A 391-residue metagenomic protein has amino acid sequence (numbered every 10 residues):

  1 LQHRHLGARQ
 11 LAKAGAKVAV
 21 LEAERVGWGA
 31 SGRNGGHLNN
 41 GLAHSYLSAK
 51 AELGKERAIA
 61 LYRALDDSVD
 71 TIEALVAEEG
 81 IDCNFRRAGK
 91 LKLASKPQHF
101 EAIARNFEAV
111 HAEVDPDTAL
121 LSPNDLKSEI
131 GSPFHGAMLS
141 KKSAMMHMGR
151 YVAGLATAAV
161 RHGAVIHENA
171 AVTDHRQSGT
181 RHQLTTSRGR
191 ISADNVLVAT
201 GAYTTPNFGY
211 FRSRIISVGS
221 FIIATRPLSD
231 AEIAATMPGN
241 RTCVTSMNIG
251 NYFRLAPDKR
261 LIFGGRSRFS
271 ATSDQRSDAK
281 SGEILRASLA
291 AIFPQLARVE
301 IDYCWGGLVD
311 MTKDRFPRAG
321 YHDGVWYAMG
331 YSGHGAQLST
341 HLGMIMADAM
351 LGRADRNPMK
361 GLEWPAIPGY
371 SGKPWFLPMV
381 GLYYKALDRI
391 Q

Functional and structural regions predicted by a protein language model:
R4-H5: N-terminal Rossmann-fold NAD(P) dinucleotide-binding loop
A8, A12-K13, A158-V160: Gly/Ala-rich phosphate-binding loop of Rossmann-like dinucleotide-binding domains, activating on the conserved
A12-R33: Glycine-rich FAD pyrophosphate-binding loop
R33-A64: Glycine-rich active-site loop/strand segments that organize a redox cofactor
H44-K50, A74-G154: Flavin (FAD/FMN) cofactor-binding and adjacent substrate-gating region of FAD-dependent oxidoreductase domains
D70, E78-R87, V172-D174, G179 (+1 more regions): Active-site substrate-recognition segment that forms the wall of the catalytic cavity or substrate channel
E101-A109, P133-N195, A199: Helical element adjacent to the flavin cofactor pocket in flavoenzyme catalytic cores
K142, F269-I390: C-terminal catalytic lobe of FAD-dependent flavoproteins
